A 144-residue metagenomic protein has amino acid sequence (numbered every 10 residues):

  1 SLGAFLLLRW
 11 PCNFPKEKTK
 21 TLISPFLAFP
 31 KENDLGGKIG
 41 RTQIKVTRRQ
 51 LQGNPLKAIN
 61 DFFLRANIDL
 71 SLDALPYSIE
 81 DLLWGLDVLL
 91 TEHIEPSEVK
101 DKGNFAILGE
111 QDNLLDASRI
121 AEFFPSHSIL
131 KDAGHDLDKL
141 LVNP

Functional and structural regions predicted by a protein language model:
S1-L8: Gly/Ala-rich beta-loop-alpha elbow adjacent to hydrolase catalytic centers
N13-K16, P96-D101: Short, conserved loop/helix-junction motifs that constitute active-site signature segments in enzyme catalytic cores
N13-Q50, I79, W84-L90: Flexible "cap/lid" loop of the alpha/beta hydrolase fold
T21-I23, F105-I107, S128: Hydrophobic/aromatic beta-strand patches that form the interior of the parallel beta-sheet core in alpha/beta enzyme
Q52-H93: Conserved alpha/beta-hydrolase catalytic His-Asp/Glu region
V99-D101, A106-D112: Short beta-strand/loop motif that positions the catalytic acidic residue of the alpha/beta-hydrolase fold
N113-L115, I129-P144: Catalytic histidine-centered segment of alpha/beta-hydrolase-like enzymes
S118-S126: Active-site-adjacent alpha-helix of alpha/beta-hydrolase-fold enzymes
